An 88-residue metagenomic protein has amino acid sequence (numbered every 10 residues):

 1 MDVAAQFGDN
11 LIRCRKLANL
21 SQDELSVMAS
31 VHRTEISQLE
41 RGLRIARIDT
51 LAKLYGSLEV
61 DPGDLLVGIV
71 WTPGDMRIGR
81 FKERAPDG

Functional and structural regions predicted by a protein language model:
M1-Q6: A detector for short, charged/polar N-terminal pre-domain segments
D9-M28, K53, G79-F81, P86-D87: Short basic helix-loop element that most often maps to the first helix and adjoining turn of HTH DNA-binding modules
L11, L25-S26, I36-L39, L65: Conserved hydrophobic/aromatic packing and binding residues within compact polymer-binding modules
S21, T34, T50: Ser/Thr-centric signal marking residues that sit in or immediately flank functional binding/regulatory motifs
S30, D49-D64: DNA major-groove recognition helix of helix-turn-helix/homeodomain DNA-binding modules
S30-I45: Recognition helix of helix-turn-helix/homeodomain-like DNA-binding domains that insert into the DNA major groove
G56, L66-G88: Short, charged recognition helix plus adjacent turn of helix-turn-helix-like nucleic-acid-binding domains
